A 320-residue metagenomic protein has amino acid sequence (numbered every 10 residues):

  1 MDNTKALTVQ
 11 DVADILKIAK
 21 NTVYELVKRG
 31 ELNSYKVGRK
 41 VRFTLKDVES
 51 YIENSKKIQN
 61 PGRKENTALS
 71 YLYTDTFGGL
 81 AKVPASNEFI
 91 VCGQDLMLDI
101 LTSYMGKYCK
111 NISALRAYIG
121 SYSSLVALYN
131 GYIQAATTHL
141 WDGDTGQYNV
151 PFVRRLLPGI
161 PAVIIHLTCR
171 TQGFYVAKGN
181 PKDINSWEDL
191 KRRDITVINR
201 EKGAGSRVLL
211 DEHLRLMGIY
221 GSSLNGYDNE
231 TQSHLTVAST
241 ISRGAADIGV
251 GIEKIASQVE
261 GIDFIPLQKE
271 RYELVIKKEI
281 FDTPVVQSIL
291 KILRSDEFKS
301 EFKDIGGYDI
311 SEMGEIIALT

Functional and structural regions predicted by a protein language model:
M1-S123, Y129-Y132, L156-P161, D296-T320: N-terminal hydrophobic or amphipathic helices and topogenic motifs
P84-Q94, E188-V208: Short loop->beta-strand "edge-of-pocket" segments that line small-molecule binding or catalytic clefts across diverse
T102-K110, E188, R200-K202, S206-Y227: Ligand-binding cleft/hinge of the Venus flytrap
A117-V126, S222-S239: Short helix-initiation/N-cap motifs at beta->coil->alpha
S124-T171: Short beta-strand-centered segments that line the small-molecule binding cleft or hinge of alpha/beta clamshell
H139-V153, A238-Q268: A ligand-binding cleft/hinge motif common to bilobed small-molecule-binding domains
P158-G159, I164-T171, V259-K291, I310-A318: Periplasmic-binding protein-like
L167, V176-V197: Flexible hinge/capping segments at coil-to-helix
